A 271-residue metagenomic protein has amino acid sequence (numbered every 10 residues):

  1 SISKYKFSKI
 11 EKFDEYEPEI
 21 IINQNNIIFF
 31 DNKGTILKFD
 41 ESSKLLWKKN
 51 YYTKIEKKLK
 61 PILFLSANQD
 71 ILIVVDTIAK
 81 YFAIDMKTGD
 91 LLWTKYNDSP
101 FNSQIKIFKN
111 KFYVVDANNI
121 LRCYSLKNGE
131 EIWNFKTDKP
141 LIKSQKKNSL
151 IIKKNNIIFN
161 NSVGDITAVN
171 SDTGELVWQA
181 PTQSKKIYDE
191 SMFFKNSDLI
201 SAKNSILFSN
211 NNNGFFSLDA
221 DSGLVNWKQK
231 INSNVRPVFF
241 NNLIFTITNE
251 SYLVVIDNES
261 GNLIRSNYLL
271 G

Functional and structural regions predicted by a protein language model:
S1-Q24, L45-Q69, D90-K109, E130-K154 (+4 more regions): Extracytoplasmic beta-rich repeat domains
P18-K44: N-terminal, post-signal-peptide region of Sec/Tat-exported proteins
I28, L37, L243-N249, V254: Acidic (E/D-rich), amphipathic helical modules within compact regulatory domains
D31-N32, D40, D76-T77, D116-A117 (+4 more regions): Structural signature of WD-repeat beta-propellers
K33-T35, V163, D221, E259: Sequence-structural signature of mature extracellular/luminal beta-sheet repeat domains, prominently beta-propellers
D40-K44, D85-G89, S125-G129, S171-G174 (+2 more regions): Short loop/turn segments that connect beta-strands within beta-propeller blades
